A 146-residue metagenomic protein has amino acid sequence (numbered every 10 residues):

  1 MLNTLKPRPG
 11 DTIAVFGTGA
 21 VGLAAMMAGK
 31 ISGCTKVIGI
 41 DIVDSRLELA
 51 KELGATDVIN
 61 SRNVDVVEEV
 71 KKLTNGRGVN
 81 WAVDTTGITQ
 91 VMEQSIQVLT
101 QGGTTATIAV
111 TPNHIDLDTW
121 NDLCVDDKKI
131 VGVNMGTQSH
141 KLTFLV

Functional and structural regions predicted by a protein language model:
M1-V64, E68-E69, W81: Mid-domain Rossmann-like dinucleotide-binding core that forms the NAD(H)/NADP(H) cofactor-binding site
D11, G103-T104, K128: Glycine-centered, small-residue-biased loops immediately flanking beta-strands in adenine/cofactor-binding cores
M26, L47, M92-I96, W120: Generic hydrophobic/aromatic pocket-lining and core-packing "Φ" positions
V67-K72, N113-V146: C-terminal substrate-binding/catalytic core of Rossmann-like NAD(P)-dependent dehydrogenases/reductases
L73-W81: A glycine-rich helix->loop->beta "capping" turn within Rossmann-like NAD(P)(H)-dependent oxidoreductase domains
T85-E93: Beta-loop-alpha module in the N-terminal Rossmann-like domain of NAD(P)-dependent dehydrogenases, especially those
L99-Q101: Helix-to-beta-strand junctions that scaffold the AdoMet/dcAdoMet cofactor pocket in Class I SAM-dependent enzymes
I108-A109: Acidic carboxylate diad motif detector
